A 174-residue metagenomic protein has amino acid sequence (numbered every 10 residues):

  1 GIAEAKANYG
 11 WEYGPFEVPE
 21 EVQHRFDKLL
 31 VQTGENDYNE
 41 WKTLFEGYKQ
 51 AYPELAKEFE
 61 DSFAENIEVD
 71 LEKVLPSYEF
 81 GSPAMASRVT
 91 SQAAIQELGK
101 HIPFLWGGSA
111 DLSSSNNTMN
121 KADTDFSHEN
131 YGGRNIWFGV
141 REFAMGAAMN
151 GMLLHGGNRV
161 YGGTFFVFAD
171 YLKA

Functional and structural regions predicted by a protein language model:
G1-R141, G151: Conserved acidic/glycine
W137-A174: Conserved thiamine diphosphate
